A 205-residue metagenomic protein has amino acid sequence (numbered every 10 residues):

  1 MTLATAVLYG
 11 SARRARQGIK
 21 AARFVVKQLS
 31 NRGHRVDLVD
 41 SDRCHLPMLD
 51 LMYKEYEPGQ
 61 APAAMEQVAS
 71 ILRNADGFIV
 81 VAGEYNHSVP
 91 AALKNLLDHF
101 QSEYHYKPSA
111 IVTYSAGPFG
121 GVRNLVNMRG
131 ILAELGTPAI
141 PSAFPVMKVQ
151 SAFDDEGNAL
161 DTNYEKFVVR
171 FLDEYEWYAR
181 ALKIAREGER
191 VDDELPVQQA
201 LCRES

Functional and structural regions predicted by a protein language model:
M1-N95, A159-E176, L182-S205: N-terminal beta1-alpha1-beta2 submodule of the flavodoxin-like/Rossmannoid cofactor-binding fold
M1-T2, Y104-Y106: Short, flexible coil/linker segments at domain boundaries that flank nucleotide/cofactor-interacting
G10-R14, Q101, G117: Amphipathic alpha-helical interaction elements
R23-F24, L97, N127-G130: Short, solvent-exposed amphipathic alpha-helical segments in soluble enzyme and RNA/protein-processing domains
N31-G33, Y104, E134: Short, well-ordered coil/turn elements that cap or connect secondary structure elements
D37-M48, S102, L135-D155, L182: Mobile beta-alpha loop/short-helix "lid" or hinge segments that flank ligand
L93-H105: A short, gly/pro- and small-residue-rich
P108-V149, T162-K166: Short, glycine-/small-residue-rich phosphate/pyrophosphate-handling segment
